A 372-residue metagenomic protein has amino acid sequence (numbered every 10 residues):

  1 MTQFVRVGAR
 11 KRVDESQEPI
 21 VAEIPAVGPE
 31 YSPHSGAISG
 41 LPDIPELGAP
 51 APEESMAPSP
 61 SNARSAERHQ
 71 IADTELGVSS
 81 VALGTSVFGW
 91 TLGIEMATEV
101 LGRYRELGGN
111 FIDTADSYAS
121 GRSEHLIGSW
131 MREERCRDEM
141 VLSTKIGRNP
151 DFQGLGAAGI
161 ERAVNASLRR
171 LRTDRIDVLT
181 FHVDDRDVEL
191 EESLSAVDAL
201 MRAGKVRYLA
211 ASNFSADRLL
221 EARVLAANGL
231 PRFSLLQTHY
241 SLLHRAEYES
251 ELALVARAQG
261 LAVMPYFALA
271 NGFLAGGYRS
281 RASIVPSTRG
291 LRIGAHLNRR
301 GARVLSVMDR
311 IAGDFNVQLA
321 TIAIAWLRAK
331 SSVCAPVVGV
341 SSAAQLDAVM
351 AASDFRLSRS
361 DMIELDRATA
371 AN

Functional and structural regions predicted by a protein language model:
T2-R12, P19-M140: N-terminal binding-site loop/beta-alpha segment at the start of enzyme catalytic domains that lines or forms
F4, G36, G40, A63-S65 (+2 more regions): Beta/alpha (TIM)-barrel catalytic core signal, keyed to glycine-rich beta->alpha loops juxtaposed to Asp/Glu that bind
V78-A82, N110-F111, E139-K145, R175-T180 (+4 more regions): Structural preference for beta-strand elements that scaffold enzyme active sites
G84-E95, I146-A158, H182-D187: Active-site mouth loops of central-metabolism enzymes
L92-Y104, L155-R170, L219-R223: Short, acidic/polar
G102, G128, R132, E161 (+5 more regions): Solvent-exposed, non-membrane alpha-helical residues enriched in polar/charged side chains
L107, R170-L171, G204, Q259: Structural motif
L168-E189: Active-site groove signature of glycoside hydrolases
